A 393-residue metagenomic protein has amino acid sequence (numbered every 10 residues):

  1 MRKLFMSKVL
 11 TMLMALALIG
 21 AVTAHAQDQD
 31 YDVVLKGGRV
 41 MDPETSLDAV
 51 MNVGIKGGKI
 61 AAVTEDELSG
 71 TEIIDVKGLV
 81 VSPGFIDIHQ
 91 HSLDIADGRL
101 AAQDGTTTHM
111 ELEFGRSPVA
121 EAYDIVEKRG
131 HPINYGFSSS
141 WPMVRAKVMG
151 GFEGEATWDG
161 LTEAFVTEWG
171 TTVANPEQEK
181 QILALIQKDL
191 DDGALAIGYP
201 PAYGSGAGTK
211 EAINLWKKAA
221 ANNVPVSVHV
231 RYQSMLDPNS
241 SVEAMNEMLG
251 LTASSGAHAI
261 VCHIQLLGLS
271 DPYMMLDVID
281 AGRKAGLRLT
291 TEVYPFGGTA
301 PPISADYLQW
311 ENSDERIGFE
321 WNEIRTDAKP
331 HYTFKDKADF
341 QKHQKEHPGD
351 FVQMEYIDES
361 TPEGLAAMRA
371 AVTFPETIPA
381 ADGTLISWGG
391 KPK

Functional and structural regions predicted by a protein language model:
V9-A21: Bacterial N-terminal signal peptides
V22-A26: Sec/Tat signal peptide C-region and signal peptidase I cleavage site
D28-V34, R39-S82: Histidine-rich, glycine-flanked metal-binding segment
G38, V53, G58, G78 (+7 more regions): Divalent metal-coordination and catalytic microenvironments
D66-T71, D75-G130: Metal-associated gating/positioning segment near the N- to mid-region
R99-E121, P132-M143, L190-G204, N222-S234 (+3 more regions): Divalent metal-dependent hydrolysis catalytic cores, especially in the metallo-beta-lactamase
R145-A207, L249-A253, A257-K393: Active-site neighborhoods of metal-dependent hydrolases
A174, E179-K180, K188-M245: Divalent metal-binding pocket/active-site signature
